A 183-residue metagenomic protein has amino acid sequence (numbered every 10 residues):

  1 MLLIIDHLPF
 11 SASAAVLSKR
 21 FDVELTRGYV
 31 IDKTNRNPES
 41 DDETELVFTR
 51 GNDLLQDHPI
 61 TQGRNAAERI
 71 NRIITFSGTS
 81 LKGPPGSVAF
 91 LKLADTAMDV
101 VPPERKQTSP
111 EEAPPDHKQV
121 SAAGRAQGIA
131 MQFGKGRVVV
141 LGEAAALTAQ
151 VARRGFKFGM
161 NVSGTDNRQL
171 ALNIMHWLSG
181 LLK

Functional and structural regions predicted by a protein language model:
M1-K183: Short, surface-exposed patches at the edges or C-terminal ends of soluble domains, predominantly
